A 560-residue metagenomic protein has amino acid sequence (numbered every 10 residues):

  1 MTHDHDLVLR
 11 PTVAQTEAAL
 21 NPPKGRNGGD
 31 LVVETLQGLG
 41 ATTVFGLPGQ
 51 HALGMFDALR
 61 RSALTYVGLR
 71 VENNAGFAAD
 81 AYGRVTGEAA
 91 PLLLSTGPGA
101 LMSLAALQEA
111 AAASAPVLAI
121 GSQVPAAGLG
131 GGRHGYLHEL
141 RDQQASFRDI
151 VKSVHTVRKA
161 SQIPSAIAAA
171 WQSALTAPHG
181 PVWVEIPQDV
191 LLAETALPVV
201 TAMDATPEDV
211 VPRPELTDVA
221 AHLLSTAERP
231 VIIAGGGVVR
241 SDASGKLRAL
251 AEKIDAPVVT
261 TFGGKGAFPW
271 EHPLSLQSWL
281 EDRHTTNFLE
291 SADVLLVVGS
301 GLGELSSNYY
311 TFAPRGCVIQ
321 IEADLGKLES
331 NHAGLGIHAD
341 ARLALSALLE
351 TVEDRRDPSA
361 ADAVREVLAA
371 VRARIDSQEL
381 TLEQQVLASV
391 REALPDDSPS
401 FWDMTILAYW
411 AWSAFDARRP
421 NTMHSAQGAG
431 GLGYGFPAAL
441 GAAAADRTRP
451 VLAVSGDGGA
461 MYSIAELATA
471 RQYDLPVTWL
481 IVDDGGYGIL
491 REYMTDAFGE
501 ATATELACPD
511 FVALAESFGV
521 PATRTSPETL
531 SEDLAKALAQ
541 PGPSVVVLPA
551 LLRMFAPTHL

Functional and structural regions predicted by a protein language model:
T2-E353, A393-D396, P476-W479, A515: N-terminal alpha/beta PP-like core and its mobile active-site loop of ThDP/TPP-dependent enzymes
T2-P23, S161, P314-M404, A522-L560: Phosphate/pyrophosphate-binding active-site segments
G29-V33, Q37-L39, L47-R60, R365-T448 (+1 more regions): Active-site diphosphate/adenylate-binding microenvironment
A52, E72-F77, L407-Y409, P527-S531: Short acidic loop-to-helix transition motifs that present clustered carboxylates
L69-R70, P257-G263, T405, T525-E528 (+1 more regions): Beta-strand->loop->alpha-helix junctions that form or flank phosphate-binding loops in nucleotide-handling enzymes
G128-H138, L328-S330, G336-H338, L345-S346 (+1 more regions): Thiamine diphosphate
W183, Q320, F401, V454-S455: Generic enzyme active-site microenvironment
V231, P399, L452-A453: Hydrophobic "anchor" residues on beta-strands that sit immediately upstream of conserved functional sites
